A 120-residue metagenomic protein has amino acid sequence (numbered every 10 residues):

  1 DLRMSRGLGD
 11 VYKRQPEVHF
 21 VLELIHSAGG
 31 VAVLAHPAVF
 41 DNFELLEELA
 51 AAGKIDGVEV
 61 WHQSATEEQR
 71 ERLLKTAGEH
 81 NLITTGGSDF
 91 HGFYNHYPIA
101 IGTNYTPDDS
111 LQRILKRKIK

Functional and structural regions predicted by a protein language model:
D1-Y12: Single conserved hydrophobic/aromatic residue that forms the stacking wall/gate of nucleotide- or nucleobase-binding
D10-F20: Alpha-helix-centered segments that form part of catalytic cores
H19-E23, S27-L34, A38-K120: Charged catalytic cores and adjacent phosphate/nucleic-acid-binding surfaces used for phosphate/nucleic-acid chemistry
